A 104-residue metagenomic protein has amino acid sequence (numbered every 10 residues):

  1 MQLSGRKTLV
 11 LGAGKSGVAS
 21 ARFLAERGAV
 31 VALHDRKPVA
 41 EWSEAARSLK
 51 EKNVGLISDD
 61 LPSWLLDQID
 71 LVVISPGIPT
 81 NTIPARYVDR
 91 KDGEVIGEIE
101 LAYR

Functional and structural regions predicted by a protein language model:
M1-G97, L101: N-terminal leader/targeting and accessory segments in enzymes
